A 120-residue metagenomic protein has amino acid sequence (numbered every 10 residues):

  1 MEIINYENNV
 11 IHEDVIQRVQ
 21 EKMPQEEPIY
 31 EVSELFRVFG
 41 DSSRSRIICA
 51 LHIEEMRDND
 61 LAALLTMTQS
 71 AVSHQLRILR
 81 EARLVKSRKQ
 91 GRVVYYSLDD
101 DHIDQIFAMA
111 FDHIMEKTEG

Functional and structural regions predicted by a protein language model:
M1-F39: N-terminal leader segment of winged-helix/HTH proteins
E26-S70, V94-D101: N-terminal helix-turn-helix DNA-binding core of bacterial DNA-binding proteins
G40, V72-Q75, A110: Generic structural signal for conserved hydrophobic packing positions in ordered secondary structure
A63, H74, R80-E81: Alpha-helical residues within the helix-turn-helix
R80-Q90, S97: Beta-hairpin "wing" of winged helix-turn-helix
S97-G120: Conserved segment of winged-helix/HTH DNA-binding domains
